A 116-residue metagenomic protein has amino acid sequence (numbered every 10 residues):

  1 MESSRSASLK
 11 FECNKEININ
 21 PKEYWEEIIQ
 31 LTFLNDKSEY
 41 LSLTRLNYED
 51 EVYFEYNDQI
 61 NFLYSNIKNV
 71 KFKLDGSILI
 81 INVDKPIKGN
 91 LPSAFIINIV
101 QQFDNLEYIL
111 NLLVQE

Functional and structural regions predicted by a protein language model:
M1-D36: Charge-rich, low-complexity N-terminal segments
K10, I17, L43-Y48, P86-K88: Boundary segments of small protein-protein interaction reader/adaptor domains
K15-Y24, T44-R45, Y53, K68-L74: Short, exposed beta-strand/loop patches in secreted or surface proteins that constitute
E26-L34, F54-Y56, L79-V83: Generic recognition of long tandem-repeat/solenoid scaffolds
K37-N47, I81: Broad, structure-driven detector of short, well-ordered beta-strand segments within folded domains
T44-Y64: Compact, well-ordered interaction domains used in eukaryotic information-processing assemblies
N57-E107: Amphipathic protein-protein interaction modules
